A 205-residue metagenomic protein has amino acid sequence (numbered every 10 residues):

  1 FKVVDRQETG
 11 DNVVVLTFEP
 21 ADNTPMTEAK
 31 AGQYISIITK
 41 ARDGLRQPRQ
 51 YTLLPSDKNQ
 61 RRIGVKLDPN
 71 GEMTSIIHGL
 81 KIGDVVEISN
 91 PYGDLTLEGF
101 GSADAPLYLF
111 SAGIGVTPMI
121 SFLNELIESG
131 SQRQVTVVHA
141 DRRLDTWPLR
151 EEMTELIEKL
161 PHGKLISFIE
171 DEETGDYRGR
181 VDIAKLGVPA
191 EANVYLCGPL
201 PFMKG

Functional and structural regions predicted by a protein language model:
F1-V85, S89, D141-R143, T154 (+1 more regions): Ferredoxin-reductase
G32, G113-T117, P199-F202: Gly/Ser/Thr-rich loops at beta-strand to alpha-helix junctions that form or flank small-molecule/cofactor-binding
P55-R61, F100-A103, S131: Ligand-binding loop in jelly-roll beta-barrel domains
N90-A103: A short, basic/flexible loop-to-alpha-helix module at the beginning of a structural domain
D104, E125-V135: Conserved S-adenosyl-L-methionine
Y108-F110, Y195: Conserved beta-strand elements of the Class I
V116-E128: Histidine-anchored nucleotide/phosphate-binding helix
Q134-G205: Reductase modules of NAD(P)H-dependent flavoproteins
